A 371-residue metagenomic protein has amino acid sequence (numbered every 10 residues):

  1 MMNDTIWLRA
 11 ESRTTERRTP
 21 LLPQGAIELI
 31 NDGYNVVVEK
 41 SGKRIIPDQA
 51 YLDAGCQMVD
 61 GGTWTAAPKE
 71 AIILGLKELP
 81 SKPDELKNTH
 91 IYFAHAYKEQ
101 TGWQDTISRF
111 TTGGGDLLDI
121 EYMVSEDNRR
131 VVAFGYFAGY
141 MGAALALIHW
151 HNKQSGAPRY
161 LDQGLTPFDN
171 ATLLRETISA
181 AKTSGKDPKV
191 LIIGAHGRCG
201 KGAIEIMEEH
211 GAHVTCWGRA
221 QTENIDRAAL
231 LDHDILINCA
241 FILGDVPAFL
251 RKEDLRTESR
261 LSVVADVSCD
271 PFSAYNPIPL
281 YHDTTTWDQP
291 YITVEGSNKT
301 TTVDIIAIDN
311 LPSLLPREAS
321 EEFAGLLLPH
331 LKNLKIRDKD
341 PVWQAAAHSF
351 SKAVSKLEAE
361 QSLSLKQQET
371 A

Functional and structural regions predicted by a protein language model:
M2-R109: An N-terminal-biased, well-structured beta-alpha scaffold segment characteristic of Rossmann-like dinucleotide-binding
N3, K87, K186-K189, L261: Phosphate-coordination loops involved in phosphoryl transfer and adenosine-cofactor binding
L8, V37-K40, V59-D60, L74-G75 (+5 more regions): General beta-strand structural signal in soluble alpha/beta enzymes
A10-S41, I46, G156-F241: Glycine-rich phosphate/diphosphate-binding loop of Rossmann-like nucleotide-binding domains
A71-Q154: Phosphate/diphosphate ligand-binding glycine-rich loop within oxidoreductases
D116, E121-R175, C269-A371: Adenosine-phosphate binding glycine-rich loop
R219-N298: Rossmann-like adenosine-cofactor binding region
